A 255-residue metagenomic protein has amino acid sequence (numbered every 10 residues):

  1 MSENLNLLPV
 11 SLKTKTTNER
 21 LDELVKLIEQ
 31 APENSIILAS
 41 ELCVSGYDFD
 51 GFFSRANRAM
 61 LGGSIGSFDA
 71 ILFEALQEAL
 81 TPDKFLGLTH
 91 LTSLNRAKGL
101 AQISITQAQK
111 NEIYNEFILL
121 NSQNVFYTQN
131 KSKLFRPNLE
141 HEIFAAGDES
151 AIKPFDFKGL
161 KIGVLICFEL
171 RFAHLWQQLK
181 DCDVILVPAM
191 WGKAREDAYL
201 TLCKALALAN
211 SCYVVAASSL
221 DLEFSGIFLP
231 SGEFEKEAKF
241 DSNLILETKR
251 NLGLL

Functional and structural regions predicted by a protein language model:
S2-T16, T128, G159-E169, L186: Active-site-proximal beta-strand elements of phosphoester/diester hydrolases
L8-S11, S40, G87-T89, P188-A189 (+1 more regions): A cross-family glycoside hydrolase active-site/sugar-binding cleft signature
K15-S122, K193-K204, A209-C212: Cys-nucleophile CN-hydrolase/nitrilase-fold catalytic domain and related Cys-dependent amidase chemistry that acts on
I65-S67, I71-F85, R171-F240: CN hydrolase (nitrilase-like) catalytic-core segments centered on the catalytic cysteine and neighboring Lys/Glu
I103, N115-L120, K153, A216 (+1 more regions): Short beta-strand scaffold segments in enzyme catalytic cores
Q107-K180, R195, T201, E247-L255: Active-site catalytic loop in hydrolytic enzyme cores
V125, F234-K236, I245: Residue-level detector of beta-propeller blades
S132-K133, A238-S242: A generic structural motif
